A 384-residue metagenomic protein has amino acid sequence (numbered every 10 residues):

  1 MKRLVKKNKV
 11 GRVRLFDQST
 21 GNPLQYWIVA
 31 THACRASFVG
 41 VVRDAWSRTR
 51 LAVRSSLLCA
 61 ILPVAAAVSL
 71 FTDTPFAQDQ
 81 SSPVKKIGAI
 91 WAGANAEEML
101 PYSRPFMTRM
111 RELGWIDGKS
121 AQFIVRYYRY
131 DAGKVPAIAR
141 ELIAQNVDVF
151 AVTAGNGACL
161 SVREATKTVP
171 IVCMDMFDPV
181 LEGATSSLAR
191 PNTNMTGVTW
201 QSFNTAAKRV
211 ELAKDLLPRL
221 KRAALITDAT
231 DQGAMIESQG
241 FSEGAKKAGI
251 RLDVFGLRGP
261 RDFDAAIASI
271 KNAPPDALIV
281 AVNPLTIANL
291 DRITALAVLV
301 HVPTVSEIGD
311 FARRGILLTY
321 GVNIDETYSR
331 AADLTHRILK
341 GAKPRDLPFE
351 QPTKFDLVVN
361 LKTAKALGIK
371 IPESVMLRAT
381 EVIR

Functional and structural regions predicted by a protein language model:
M1-R384: Short hydrophobic alpha-helices and adjacent helix-cap/hinge residues
